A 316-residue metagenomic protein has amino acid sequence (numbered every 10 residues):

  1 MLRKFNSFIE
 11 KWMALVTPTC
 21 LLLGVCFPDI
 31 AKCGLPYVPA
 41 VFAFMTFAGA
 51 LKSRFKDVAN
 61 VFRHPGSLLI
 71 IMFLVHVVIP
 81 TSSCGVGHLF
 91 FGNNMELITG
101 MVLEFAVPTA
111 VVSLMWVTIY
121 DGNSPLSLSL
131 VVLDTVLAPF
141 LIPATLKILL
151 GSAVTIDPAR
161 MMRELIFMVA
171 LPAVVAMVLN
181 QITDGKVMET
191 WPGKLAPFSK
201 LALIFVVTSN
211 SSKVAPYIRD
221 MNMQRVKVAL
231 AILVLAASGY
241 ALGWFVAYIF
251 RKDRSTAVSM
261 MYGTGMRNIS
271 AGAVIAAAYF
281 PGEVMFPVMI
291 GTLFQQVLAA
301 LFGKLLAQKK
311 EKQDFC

Functional and structural regions predicted by a protein language model:
M1-C316: Alpha-helical transmembrane segments of multi-pass small-molecule/ion transporters
